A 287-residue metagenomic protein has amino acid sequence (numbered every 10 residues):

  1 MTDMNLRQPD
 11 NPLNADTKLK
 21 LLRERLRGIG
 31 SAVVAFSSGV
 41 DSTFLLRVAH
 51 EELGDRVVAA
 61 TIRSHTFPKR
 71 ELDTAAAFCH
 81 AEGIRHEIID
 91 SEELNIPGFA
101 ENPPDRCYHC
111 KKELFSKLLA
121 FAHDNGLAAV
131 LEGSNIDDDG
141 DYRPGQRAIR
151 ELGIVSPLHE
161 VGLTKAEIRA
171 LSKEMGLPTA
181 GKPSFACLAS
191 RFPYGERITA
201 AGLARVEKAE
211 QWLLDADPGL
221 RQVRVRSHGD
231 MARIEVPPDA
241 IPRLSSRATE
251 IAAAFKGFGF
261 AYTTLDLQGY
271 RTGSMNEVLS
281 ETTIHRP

Functional and structural regions predicted by a protein language model:
T2-E174, A232, E250-F260, L265 (+3 more regions): ATP-dependent adenylation/nucleotidyltransferase module used to activate substrates
V58, S227-P238: Short, aliphatic-rich beta-strand segments
H159-D215, L220-V223: Mid-to-C-terminal catalytic subdomains of enzymes that bind/position adenosyl phosphate moieties or nucleic-acid
S184-R197, H228, R233, Y270-M275: Flexible glycine/acidic-rich beta-alpha junction loops that bind and position SAM and/or redox cofactors in anaerobic
R197-L203, P237-P242, M275-E281: Short glycine/threonine-rich loop-to-helix capping motif typified by GTGT followed within a few residues by an Asp-Pro
R221-H228, D266: C-terminal boundary motif of the adenylate-forming
A240-E250: Short, conserved charged micro-motifs
